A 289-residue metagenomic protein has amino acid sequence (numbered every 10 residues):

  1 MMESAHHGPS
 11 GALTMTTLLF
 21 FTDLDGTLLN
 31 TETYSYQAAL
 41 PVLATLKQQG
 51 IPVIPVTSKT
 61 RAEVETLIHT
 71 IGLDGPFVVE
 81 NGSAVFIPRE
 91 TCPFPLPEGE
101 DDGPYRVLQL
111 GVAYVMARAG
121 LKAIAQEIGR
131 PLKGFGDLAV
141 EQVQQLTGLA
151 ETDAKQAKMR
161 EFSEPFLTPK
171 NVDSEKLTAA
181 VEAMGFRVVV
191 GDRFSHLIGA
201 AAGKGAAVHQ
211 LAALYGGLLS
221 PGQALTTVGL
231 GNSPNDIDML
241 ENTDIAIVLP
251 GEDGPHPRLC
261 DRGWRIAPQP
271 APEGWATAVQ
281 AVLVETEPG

Functional and structural regions predicted by a protein language model:
M1-T22, P288: Non-catalytic pre-domain segments flanking phosphatase-related domains
M15-T16, Y36, F194-G289: Mg2+-dependent phosphoryl-transfer enzymes with acidic/Ser/Thr/Gly-rich catalytic loops
T16-T33, L240: Asp-based phosphoryl-transfer active-site loop
L18-T22, A38-I51, L214, G222-L225: A short, Lys/Arg-enriched amphipathic alpha-helix followed by its capping loop at the start of a domain
Y36-G134: Active-site phosphate-binding/coordination module
K47, K122, Q126, E182 (+2 more regions): Anion (oxyanion) recognition and catalysis
D74-E80, T152-A154, A246-G251: Short hydrophobic/aromatic-enriched beta-strand-loop microsegments
G120, I124-V228: Conserved acidic, metal-coordinating active-site core of Asp-based, Mg2+-dependent phosphoryl-transfer enzymes
